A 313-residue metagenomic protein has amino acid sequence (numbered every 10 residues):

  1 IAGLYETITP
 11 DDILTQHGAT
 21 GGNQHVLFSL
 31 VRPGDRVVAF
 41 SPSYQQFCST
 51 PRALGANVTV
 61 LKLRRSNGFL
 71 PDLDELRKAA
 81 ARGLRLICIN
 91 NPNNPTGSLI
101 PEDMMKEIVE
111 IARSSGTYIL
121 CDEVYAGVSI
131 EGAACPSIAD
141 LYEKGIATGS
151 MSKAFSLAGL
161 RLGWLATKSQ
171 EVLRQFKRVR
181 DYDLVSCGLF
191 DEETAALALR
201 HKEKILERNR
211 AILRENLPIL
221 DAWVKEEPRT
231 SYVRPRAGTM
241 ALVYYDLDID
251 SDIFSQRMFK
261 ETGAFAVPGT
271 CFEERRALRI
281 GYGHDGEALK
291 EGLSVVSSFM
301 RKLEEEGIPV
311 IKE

Functional and structural regions predicted by a protein language model:
I1-E110, G127-V128, A133-D140, I308-K312: Conserved core of the PLP fold type I
T7, R77-K78, D248-I249, R257-A266 (+1 more regions): PLP-dependent enzyme catalytic core of the Aspartate aminotransferase-like
L54, S114-S115, E227, T262 (+1 more regions): Helix C-cap/helix->beta junction micro-motif
E123: Walker B catalytic acidic pair
D140-Q175: Active-site PLP attachment segment
T167, E171-F190: Active-site C-terminal subdomain of aminotransferase-like
L173-R180, A198-D221: Structural signature of PLP-dependent enzymes
A196, A211-D221, Y232-Y245: Conserved glycine-rich beta-strand-loop-beta hairpin in the small C-terminal domain of fold type I
